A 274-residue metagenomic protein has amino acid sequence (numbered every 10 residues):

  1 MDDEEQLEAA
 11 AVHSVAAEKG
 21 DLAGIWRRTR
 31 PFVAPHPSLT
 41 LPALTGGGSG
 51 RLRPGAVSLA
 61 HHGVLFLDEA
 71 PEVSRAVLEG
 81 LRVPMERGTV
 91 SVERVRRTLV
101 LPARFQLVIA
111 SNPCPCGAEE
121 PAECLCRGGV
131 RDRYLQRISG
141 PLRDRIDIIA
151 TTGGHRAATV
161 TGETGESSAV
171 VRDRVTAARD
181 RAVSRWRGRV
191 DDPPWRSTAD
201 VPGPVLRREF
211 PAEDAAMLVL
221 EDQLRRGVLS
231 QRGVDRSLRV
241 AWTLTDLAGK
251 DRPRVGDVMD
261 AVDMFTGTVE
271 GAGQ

Functional and structural regions predicted by a protein language model:
M1, E5, L59-A60, M85: Acidic, glycine-rich loop-and-beta core segments that form the ion-binding/anion-interacting portion of active sites
M1-D21: Walker A/P-loop
A16-A43: Conserved P-loop NTPase mechanochemical-coupling segment
P31-V33, A43-T45, V64-F66, S91 (+2 more regions): Structured core elements
V33-L59: Short glycine-rich substrate-engagement loop in P-loop NTPases that contacts/grips substrate
L52, S74-Q274: Basic, amphipathic alpha-helical bundle interface domains used for macromolecular binding and assembly
H62, D68-E69, G80: Walker B catalytic acidic pair
